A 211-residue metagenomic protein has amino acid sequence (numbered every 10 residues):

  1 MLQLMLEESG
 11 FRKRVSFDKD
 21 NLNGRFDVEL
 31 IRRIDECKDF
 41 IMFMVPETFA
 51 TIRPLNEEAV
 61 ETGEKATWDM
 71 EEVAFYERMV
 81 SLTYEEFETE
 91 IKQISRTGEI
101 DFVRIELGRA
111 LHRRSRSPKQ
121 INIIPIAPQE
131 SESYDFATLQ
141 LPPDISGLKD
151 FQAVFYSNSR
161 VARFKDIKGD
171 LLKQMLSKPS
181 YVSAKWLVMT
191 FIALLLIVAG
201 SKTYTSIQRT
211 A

Functional and structural regions predicted by a protein language model:
M1-P46, I52-S81, L195-V198: Conserved N-terminal substructure of TIR/SEFIR domains
L4-R12, R32-E36, T62-K65, P118-I121 (+1 more regions): Defense-system signaling and execution modules centered on TIR/cGAS-STING-like, death/scaffold domains and their
S16-D20, I126, Y156: Conserved beta-strand termini and adjacent loop/short-helix elements that scaffold enzyme active sites in alpha/beta
N21-R25, S131-Y134, N158-K165: A short acidic, often aromatic-flanked loop/helix-cap motif at beta-alpha or helix-coil junctions that lines enzyme
M44, P125-Q129: Short beta-strand/turn micro-motifs composed of small residues that flank or help shape donor/cofactor-binding pockets
P46-R116, S131-S133: Conserved TIR/SEFIR loop-to-helix hotspot centered on a Trp-containing motif with a nearby acidic residue
R104-I105, I123-P125: VWA/integrin I-like adhesion module and closely mimicked acidic/polar interface patches used
S131-P143: Glycine-rich, charge-decorated loop segments at or immediately adjacent to ligand/cofactor-binding or catalytic sites
